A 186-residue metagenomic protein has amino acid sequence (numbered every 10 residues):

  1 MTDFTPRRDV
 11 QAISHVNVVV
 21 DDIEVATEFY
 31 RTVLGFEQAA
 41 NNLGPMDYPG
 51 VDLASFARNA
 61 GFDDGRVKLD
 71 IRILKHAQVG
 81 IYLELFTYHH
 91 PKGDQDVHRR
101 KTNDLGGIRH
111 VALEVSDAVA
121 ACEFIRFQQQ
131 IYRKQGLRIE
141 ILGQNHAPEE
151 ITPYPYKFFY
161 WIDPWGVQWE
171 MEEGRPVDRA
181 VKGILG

Functional and structural regions predicted by a protein language model:
M1-R8, V18, N41, L83-F86 (+2 more regions): Vicinal oxygen chelate
D3-F4, A57-D64, I71-R72, V97-K101 (+1 more regions): Short, P/G- and charge-enriched loop/turn segments at secondary-structure junctions
R8, D63-R66, T102-L105, P153: A generic structural micro-feature
Q11-H15, L105-H110: Short, solvent-exposed beta-strand edge segments and adjacent coil->beta transition regions
Q11-I13, I71, G80-L83, Y156: Structural motif
V19-G80, A120, T152, I162 (+1 more regions): Core segments of cupin and vicinal oxygen chelate
P91-K92: Active-site/binding-pocket entry motifs
